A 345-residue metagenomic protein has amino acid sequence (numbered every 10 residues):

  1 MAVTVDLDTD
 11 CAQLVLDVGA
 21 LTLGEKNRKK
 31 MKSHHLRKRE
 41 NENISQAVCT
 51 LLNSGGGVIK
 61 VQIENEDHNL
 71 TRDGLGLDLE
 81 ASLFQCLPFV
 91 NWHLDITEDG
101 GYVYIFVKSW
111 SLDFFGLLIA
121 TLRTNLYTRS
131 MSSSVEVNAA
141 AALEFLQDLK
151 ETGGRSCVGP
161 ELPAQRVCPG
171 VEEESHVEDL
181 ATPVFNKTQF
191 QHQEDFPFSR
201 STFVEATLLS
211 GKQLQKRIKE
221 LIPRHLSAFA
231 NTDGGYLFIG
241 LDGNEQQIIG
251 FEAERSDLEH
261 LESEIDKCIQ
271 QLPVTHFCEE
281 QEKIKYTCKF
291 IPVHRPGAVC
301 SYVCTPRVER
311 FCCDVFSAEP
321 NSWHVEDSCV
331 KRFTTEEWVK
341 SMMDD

Functional and structural regions predicted by a protein language model:
M1-D345: Conserved N-terminal catalytic/coupling substructures associated with nucleotide/phosphate chemistry
